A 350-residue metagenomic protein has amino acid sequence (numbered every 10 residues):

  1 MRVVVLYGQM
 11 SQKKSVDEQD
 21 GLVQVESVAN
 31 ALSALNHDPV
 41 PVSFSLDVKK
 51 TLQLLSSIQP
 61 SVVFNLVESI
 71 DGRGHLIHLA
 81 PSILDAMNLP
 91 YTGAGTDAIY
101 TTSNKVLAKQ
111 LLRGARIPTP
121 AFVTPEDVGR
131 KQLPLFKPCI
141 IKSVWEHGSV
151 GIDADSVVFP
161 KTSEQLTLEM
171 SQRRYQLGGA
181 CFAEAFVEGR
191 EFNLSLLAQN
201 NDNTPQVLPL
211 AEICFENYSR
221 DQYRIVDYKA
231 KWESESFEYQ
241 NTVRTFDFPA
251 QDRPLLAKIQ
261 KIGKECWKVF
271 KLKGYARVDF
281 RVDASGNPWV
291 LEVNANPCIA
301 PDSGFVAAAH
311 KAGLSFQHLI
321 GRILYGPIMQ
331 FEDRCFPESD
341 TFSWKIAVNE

Functional and structural regions predicted by a protein language model:
M1-G8, E26, S56-S57, T101-R190 (+1 more regions): Active-site nucleotide/adenylate-binding loops and adjacent lid/helix of ATP-dependent enzymes
M1-P90, D97, S103, D127-K131 (+3 more regions): ATP-binding N-terminal substructure of ATP-dependent carboxylate-amine bond-forming enzymes
P39, P90-Y91, T119, C139 (+1 more regions): Hydrophobic beta-strand scaffold residues
P39-V42, Y91, F122, C181-A183: Generic structural signal for residues in well-ordered beta-strands
F44, C181-A185, F192-N193, K271-S285: A short glycine-rich, hydrophobically flanked beta-strand micro-motif that places a catalytic Asp/Glu for divalent metal
R113, N203, P249-E350: ATP-dependent carboxylate activation and anion-phosphoryl transfer catalytic cores that bind Mg-ATP to form
T162-F246, A250-K261, W289: Phosphate-binding site of ATP-dependent enzymes
